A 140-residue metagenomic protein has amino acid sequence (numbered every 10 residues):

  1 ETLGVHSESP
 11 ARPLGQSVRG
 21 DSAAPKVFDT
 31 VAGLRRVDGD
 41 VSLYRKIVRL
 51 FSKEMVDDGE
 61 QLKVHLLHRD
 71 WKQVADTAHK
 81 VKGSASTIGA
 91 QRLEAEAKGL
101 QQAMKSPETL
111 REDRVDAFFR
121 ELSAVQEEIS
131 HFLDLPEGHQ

Functional and structural regions predicted by a protein language model:
E1-Q140: Two-component system phosphorelay core
